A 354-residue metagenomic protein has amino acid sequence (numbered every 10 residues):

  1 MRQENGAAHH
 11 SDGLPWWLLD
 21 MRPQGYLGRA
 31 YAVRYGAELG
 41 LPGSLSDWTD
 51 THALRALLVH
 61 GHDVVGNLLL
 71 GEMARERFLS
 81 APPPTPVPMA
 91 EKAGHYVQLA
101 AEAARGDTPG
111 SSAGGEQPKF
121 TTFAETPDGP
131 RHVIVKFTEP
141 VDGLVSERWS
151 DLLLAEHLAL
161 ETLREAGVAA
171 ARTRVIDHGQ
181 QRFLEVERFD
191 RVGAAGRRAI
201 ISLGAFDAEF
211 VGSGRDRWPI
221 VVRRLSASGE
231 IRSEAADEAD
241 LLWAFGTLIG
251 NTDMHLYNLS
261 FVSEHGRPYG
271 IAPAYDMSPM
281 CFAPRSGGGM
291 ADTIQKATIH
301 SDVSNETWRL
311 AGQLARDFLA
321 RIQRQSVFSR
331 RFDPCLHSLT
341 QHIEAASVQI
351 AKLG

Functional and structural regions predicted by a protein language model:
M1-G354: Phosphate/dinucleotide-binding and metal-coordinating scaffold of catalytic cores in nucleotide-dependent enzymes
